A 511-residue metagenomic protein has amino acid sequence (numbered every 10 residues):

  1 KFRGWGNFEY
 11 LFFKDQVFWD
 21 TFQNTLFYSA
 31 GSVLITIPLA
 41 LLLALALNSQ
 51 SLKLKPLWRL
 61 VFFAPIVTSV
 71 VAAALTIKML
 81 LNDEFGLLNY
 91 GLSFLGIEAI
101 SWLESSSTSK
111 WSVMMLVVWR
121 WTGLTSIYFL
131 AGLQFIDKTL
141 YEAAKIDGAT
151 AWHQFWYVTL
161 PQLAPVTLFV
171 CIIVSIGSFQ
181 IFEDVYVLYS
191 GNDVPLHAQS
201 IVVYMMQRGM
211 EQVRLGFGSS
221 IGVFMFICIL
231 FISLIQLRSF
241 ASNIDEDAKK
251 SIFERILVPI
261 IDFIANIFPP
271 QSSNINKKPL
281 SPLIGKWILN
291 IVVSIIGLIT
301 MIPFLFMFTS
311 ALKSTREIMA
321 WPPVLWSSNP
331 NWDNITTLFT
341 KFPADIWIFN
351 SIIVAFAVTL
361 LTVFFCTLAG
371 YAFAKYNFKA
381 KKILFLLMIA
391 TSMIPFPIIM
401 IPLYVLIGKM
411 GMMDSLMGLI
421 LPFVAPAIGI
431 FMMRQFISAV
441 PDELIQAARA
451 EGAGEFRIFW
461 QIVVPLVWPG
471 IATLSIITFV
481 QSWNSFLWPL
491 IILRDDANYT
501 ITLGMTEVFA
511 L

Functional and structural regions predicted by a protein language model:
K1-K249, S281, G285-L511: A structural signal for multi-pass alpha-helical bundles of membrane permease subunits that mediate small-molecule
K249-L280: Membrane-interfacial, low-structure loops and terminal tails that flank and connect transmembrane helices in multi-pass
